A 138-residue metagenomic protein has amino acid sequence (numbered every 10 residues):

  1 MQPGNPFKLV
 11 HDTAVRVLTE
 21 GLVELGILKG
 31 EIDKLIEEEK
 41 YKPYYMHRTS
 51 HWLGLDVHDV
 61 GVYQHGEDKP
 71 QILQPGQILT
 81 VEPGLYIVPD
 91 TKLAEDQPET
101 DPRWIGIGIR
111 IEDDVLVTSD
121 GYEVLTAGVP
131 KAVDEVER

Functional and structural regions predicted by a protein language model:
M1-R138: Active-site neighborhoods and metal-handling regions in enzymes and metal-associated proteins
